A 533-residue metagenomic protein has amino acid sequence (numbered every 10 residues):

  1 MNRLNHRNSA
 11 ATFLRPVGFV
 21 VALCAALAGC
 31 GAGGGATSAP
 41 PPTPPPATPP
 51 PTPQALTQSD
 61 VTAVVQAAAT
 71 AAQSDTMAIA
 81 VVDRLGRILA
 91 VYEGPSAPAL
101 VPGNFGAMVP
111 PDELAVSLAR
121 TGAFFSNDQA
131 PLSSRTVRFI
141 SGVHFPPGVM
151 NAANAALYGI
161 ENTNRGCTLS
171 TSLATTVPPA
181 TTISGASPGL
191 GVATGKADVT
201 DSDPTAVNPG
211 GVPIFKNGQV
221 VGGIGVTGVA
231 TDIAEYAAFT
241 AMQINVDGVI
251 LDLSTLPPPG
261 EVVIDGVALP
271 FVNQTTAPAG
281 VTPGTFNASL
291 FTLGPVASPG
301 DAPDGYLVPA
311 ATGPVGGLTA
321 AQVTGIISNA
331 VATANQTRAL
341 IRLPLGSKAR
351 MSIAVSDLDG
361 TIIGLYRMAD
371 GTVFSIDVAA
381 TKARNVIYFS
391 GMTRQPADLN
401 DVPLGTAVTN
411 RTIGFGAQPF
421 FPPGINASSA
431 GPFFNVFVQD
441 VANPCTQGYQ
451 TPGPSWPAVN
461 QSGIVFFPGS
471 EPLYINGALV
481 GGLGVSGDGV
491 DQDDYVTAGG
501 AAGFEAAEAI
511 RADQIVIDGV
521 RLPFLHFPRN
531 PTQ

Functional and structural regions predicted by a protein language model:
N2-F19: Bacterial N-terminal signal peptides that target proteins for export
V21-C24: Alpha-helical transmembrane segments
A26-G29: C-terminal motif of bacterial Sec signal peptides marking the signal peptidase cleavage site
G35-Q533: Flexible, solvent-exposed loop/hinge segments and secondary-structure transition points
